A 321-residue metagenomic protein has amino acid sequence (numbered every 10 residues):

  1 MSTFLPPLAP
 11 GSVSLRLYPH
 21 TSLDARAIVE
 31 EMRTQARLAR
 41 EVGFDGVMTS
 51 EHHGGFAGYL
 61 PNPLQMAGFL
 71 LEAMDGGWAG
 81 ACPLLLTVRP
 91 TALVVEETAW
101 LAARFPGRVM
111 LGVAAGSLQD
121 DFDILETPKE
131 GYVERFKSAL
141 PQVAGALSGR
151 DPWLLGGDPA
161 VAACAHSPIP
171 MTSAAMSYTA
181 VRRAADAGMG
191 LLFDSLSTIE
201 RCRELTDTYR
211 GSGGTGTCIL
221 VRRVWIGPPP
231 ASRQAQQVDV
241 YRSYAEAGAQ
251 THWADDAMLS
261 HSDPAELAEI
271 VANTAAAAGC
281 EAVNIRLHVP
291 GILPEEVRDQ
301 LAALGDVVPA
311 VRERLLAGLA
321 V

Functional and structural regions predicted by a protein language model:
M1-M74, I169: N-terminal beta1-alpha1-beta2 module of alpha/beta enzyme domains
S2-A9, E41, L125, E130-A160 (+3 more regions): An alpha-helical appendage that flanks or caps ligand/catalytic pockets
S2-G11, P90-G190, I199-D207: Internal, glycine-rich beta/alpha segment that forms the wall or movable "lid" of small-molecule/cofactor binding
F4-P10, A57-L84, R135-A139, A302-L319: Alpha-helix-loop-beta-strand connector modules within alpha/beta enzyme cores
P10-R16, D45-G46, W78-P83, R108-G112 (+4 more regions): Structural preference for beta-strand elements that scaffold enzyme active sites
L15-E30, P83-A92, A165-A175, A254-A265: Active-site mouth loops of central-metabolism enzymes
R26-L38, E97, A175-R182, P264-T274: Short, acidic/polar
A39, G43, E51, L70 (+7 more regions): Conserved, mostly hydrophobic/aromatic
